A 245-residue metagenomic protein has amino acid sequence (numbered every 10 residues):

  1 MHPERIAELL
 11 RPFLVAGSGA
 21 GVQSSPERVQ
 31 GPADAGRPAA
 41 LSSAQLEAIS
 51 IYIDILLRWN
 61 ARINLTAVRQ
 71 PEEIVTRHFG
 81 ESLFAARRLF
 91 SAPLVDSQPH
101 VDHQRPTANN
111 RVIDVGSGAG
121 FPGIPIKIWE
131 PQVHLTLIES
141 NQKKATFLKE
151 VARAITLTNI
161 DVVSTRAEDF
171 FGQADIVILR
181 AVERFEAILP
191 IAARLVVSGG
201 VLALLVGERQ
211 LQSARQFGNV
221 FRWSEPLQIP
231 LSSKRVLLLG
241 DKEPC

Functional and structural regions predicted by a protein language model:
M1-G17, D34-L94, K143, E150-A154: Class I SAM-dependent transferase core
S18, S24-S25, S91, S97 (+1 more regions): Serine residues within intrinsically disordered or low-complexity segments
Q23-P26, Q30, G36-P38, S97-Q98 (+1 more regions): Short, low-complexity intrinsically disordered segments enriched in A/P/G/S/L with frequent Arg, especially at protein
N109-G116: Conserved class I S-adenosyl-L-methionine
A119-P131: Conserved SAM-binding loop of SAM-dependent methyltransferases across substrates and taxa, primarily the Class I
E130-C245: S-adenosylmethionine
